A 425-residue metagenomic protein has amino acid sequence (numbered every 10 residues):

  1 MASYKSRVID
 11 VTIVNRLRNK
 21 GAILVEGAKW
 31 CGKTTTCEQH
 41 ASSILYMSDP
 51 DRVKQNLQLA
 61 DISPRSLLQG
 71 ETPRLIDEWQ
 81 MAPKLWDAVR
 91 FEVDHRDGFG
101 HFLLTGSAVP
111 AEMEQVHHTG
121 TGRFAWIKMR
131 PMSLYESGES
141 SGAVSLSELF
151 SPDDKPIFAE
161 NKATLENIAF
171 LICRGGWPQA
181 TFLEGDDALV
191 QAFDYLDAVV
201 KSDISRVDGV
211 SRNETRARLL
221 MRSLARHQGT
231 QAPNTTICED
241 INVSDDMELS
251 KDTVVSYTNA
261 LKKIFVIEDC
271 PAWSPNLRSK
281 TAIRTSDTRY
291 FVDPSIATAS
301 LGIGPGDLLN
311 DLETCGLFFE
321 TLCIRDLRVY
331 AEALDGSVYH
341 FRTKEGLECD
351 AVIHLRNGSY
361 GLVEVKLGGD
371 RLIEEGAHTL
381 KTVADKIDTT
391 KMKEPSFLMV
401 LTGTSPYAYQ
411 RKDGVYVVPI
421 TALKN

Functional and structural regions predicted by a protein language model:
M1-V14: N-terminal pre-Walker A segment at the start of P-loop NTPase domains
V25: Hydrophobic anchor at the beta1->P-loop junction of P-loop NTPases
K33-T34: Conserved lysine of the Walker
L45-P73: Short glycine-rich substrate-engagement loop in P-loop NTPases that contacts/grips substrate
W86-P110, H118: Conserved catalytic/switch belt of AAA+ P-loop NTPases
E114-T230: Interdomain motor-coupling "hinge/lid" segment immediately C-terminal to the ATP-binding subdomain of NTP-driven enzymes
T181-S359: Accessory nucleic acid-recognition modules appended to NTPase machines
G403-N425: Domain-level recognition of nuclease-like catalytic cores that cleave nucleotide substrates
